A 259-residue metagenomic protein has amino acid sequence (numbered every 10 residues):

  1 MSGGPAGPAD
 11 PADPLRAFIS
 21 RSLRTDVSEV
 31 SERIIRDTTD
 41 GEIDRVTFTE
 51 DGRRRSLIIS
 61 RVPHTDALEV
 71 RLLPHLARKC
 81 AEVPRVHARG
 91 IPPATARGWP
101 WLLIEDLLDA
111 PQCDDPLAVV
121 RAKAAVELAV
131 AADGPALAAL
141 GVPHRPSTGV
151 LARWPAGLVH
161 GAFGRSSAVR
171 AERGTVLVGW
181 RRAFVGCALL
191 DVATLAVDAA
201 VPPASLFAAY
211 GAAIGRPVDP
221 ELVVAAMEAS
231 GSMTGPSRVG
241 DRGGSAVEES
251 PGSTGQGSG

Functional and structural regions predicted by a protein language model:
M1-I34, R97-W99, S245-G259: Regulatory N- and C-terminal appendages and interdomain linkers associated with kinase/kinase-like NTP transferase
D10-D26, A131-A162, A171, V218-D219 (+1 more regions): An alpha-helical support segment within catalytic cores of ATP-dependent transferases
R24-S31, G215-A226: Short, surface-exposed acidic
I34-T39, G90-A96, M227: A short beta-turn/loop motif at secondary-structure boundaries
I35-T49, G149-L190: Active-site acidic catalytic loop and adjacent metal/ATP-binding pocket of ATP-dependent phosphoryl transfer enzymes
T49-A138: ATP-binding pocket architecture of kinase catalytic cores
V120-R121, V176, A193-L195: Glycine-rich, phosphate-binding/catalytic loops in enzymes
L189-V218, E228-S253: Active-site activation/catalytic loop segments of kinase-like enzymes and analogous catalytic loops in related
